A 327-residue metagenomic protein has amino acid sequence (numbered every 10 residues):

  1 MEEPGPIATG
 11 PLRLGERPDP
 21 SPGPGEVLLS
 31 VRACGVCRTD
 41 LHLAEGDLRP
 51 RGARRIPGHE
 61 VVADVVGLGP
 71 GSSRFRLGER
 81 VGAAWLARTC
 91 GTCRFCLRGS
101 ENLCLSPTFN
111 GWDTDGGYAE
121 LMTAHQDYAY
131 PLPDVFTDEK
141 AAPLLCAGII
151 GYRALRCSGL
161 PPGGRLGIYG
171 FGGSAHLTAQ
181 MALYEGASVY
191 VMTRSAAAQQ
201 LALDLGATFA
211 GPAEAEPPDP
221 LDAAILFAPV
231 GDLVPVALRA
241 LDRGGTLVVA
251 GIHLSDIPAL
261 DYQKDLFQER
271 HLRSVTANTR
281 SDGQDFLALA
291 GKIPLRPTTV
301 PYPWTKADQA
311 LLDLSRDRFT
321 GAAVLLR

Functional and structural regions predicted by a protein language model:
P18-C34, D47-R94, P133-F136: Glycine-rich beta-strand-centered segment in the early N-terminal region that forms part of a ligand/cofactor-binding
G78, P220-D222, A307: Local beta-strand N-terminus motif with an aromatic residue
T89-Y169: NAD(P)H dinucleotide-binding glycine-rich loop of Rossmann-like/cofactor-binding domains, especially the beta1-alpha1
D134-E214: Mid-domain Rossmann-like dinucleotide-binding core that forms the NAD(H)/NADP(H) cofactor-binding site
S158, Y190, A196-H271: Glycine-rich cofactor phosphate-binding loops and adjacent beta1-alpha1 units of small-molecule cofactor enzyme domains
R280-R327: C-terminal hydrophobic helical "lid"/dimerization subdomain of Rossmann-like NAD(P)H-dependent oxidoreductases
